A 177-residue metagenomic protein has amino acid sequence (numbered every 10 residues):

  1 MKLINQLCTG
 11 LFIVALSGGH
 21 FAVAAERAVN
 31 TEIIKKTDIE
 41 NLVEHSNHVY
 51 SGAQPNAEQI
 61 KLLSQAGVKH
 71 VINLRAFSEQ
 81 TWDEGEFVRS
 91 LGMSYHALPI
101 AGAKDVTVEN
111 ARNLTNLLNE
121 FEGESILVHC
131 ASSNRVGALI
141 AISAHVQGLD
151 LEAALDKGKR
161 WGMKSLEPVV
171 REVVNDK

Functional and structural regions predicted by a protein language model:
M1-K2, S17-E26: Polar low-complexity intrinsically disordered regions
M1-T9: Bacterial N-terminal signal peptides that target proteins for export
I4-N5, G19, I72, N134: Residue-level micro-sites within transmembrane alpha helices that shape and flank functional polar/acidic positions
C8-G19: Bacterial N-terminal signal peptides
A22-I126, A141-K177: Cys-dependent protein tyrosine phosphatase-like superfamily
I126-G137: A phosphate-binding catalytic loop at a beta-strand-loop-alpha-helix junction that coordinates phosphoryl groups
